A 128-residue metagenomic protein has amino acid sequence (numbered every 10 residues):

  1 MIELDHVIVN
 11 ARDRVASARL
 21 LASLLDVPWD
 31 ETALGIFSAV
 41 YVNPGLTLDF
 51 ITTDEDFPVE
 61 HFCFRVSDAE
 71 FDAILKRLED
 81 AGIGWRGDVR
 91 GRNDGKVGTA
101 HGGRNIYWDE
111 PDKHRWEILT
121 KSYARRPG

Functional and structural regions predicted by a protein language model:
M1-E3, E55-V59, T99-A100: Short glycine-enriched loop/turn motifs at secondary-structure junctions
M1-V15, H61-F62, V66, S122-G128: N-terminal beta-strand motif that seeds the catalytic metal site of vicinal oxygen chelate
I2, I8-L48, D54-E55: Core segments of cupin and vicinal oxygen chelate
A16-A18, A69-I74: Short, conserved charged micro-motifs
A22-L24, L75-D80: Short amphipathic alpha-helices in soluble, non-transmembrane regions that often serve as interface/regulatory elements
I36-S38, E60, G102-I106: Short beta-strand micro-motifs in enzyme catalytic cores
A81-G128: Vicinal oxygen chelate
